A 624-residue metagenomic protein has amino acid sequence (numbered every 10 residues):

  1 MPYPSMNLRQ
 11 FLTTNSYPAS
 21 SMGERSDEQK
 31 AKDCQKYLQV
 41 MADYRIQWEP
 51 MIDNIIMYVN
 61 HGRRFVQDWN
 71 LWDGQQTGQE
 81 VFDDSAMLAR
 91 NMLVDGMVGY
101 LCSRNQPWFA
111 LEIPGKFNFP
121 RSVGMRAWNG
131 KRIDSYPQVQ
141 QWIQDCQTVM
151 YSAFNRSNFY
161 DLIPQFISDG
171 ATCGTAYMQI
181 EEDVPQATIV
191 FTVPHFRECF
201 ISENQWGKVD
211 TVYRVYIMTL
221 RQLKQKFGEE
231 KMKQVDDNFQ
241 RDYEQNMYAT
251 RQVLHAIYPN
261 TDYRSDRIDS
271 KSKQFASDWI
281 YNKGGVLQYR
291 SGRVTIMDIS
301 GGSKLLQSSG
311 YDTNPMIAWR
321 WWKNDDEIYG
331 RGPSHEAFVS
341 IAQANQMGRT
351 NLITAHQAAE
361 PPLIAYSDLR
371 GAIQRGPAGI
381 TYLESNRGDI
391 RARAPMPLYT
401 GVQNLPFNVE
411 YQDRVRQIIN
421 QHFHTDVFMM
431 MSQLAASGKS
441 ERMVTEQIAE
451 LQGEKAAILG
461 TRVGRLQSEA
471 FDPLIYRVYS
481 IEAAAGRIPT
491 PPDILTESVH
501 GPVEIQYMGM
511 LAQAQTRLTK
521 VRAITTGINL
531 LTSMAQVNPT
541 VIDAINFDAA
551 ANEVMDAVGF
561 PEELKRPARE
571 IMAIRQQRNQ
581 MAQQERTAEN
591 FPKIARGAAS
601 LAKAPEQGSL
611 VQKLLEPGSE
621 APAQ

Functional and structural regions predicted by a protein language model:
M1-H255, T261: Extended, helix-rich architectural segments
M1-P50, M57, R64, G74 (+2 more regions): C-terminal anchoring/interaction modules
N7, K36, Q138-Q141, D145-V149 (+9 more regions): Exposed alpha-helical structural elements
Q10-M22, D27-D33, E182-I380: Structured, contiguous alpha/beta core segments that scaffold functional sites
V66-L93, Q252-L287, S385-G401: An N-terminal domain-start capping segment
D84, M92-E112, C146, M150 (+6 more regions): Short, Φ-rich (hydrophobic/aromatic) sequence segments
P137, Q141, D169, H335 (+3 more regions): Residue-level detector of secondary-structure boundary/capping sites
Q141-Q144, T148-D161, Q165-T172, A176-D183 (+18 more regions): A broad, structural surface signal
